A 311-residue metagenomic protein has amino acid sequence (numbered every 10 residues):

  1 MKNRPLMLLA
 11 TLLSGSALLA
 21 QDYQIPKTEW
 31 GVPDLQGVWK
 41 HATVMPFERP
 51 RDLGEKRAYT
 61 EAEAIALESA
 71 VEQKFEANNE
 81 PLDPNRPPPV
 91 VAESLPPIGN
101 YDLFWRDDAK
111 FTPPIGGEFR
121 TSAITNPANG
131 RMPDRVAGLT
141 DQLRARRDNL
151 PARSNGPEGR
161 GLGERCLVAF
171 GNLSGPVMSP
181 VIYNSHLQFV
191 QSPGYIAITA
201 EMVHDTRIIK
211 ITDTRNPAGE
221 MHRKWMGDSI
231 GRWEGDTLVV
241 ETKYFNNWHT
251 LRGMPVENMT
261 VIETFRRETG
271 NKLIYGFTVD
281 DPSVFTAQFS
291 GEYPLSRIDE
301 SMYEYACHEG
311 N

Functional and structural regions predicted by a protein language model:
M1-L9: Bacterial N-terminal signal peptides that target proteins for export
A20-N311: PEST-like low-complexity, intrinsically disordered acidic/proline/serine-rich tracts that flank trafficking/processing
